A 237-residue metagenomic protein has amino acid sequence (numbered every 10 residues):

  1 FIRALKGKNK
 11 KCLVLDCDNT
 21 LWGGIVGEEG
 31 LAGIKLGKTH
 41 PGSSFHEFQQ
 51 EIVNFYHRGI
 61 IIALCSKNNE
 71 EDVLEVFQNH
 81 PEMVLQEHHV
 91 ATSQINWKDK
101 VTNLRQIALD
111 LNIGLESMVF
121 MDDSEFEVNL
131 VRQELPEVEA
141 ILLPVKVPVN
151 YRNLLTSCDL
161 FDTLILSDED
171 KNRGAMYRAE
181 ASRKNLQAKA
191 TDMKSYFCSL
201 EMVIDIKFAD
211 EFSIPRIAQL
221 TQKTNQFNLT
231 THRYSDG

Functional and structural regions predicted by a protein language model:
F1-C17: Non-catalytic pre-domain segments flanking phosphatase-related domains
L21-E47: Active-site neighborhood of HAD-like aspartate-dependent phosphohydrolases
G42-F55, E139-L166: A short, conserved beta-to-alpha structural element at the edge of catalytic cores that scaffolds binding
S43, E47-P81, S93-I95, F208 (+2 more regions): Substrate-recognition element of Asp-dependent hydrolases with the DxDx(T/V) motif
E70-E116: Substrate-recognition "cap/lid" segment bordering the active-site pocket of phosphatases
L115-L154: Acidic, Mg2+-coordinating phosphoryl-transfer loop and its flanking beta/alpha structural elements, shared across
S182, L186-D210: Conserved N-terminal entry element of GNAT/NAT acetyltransferase domains
